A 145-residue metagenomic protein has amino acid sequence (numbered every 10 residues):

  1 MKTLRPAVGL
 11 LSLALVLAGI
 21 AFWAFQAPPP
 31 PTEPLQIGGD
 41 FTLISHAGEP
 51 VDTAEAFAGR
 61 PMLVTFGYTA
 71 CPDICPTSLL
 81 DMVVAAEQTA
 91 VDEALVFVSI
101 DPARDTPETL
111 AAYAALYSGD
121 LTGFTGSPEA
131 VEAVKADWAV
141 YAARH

Functional and structural regions predicted by a protein language model:
M1-I44: N-terminal targeting signals for export/organelle localization
Q36-G38, A58-L63, A90-L95, D105: Extracytoplasmic
S45, G67, S99-P102: Structured beta->alpha junctions
D52-M82: Short active-site neighborhood of thiol/selenol oxidoreductases, capturing the structured segment around
T77-V134: Structural microenvironment flanking redox-active thiols in thiol-disulfide oxidoreductases
A130-H145: Thiol/disulfide oxidoreductase modules built on the thioredoxin-like
